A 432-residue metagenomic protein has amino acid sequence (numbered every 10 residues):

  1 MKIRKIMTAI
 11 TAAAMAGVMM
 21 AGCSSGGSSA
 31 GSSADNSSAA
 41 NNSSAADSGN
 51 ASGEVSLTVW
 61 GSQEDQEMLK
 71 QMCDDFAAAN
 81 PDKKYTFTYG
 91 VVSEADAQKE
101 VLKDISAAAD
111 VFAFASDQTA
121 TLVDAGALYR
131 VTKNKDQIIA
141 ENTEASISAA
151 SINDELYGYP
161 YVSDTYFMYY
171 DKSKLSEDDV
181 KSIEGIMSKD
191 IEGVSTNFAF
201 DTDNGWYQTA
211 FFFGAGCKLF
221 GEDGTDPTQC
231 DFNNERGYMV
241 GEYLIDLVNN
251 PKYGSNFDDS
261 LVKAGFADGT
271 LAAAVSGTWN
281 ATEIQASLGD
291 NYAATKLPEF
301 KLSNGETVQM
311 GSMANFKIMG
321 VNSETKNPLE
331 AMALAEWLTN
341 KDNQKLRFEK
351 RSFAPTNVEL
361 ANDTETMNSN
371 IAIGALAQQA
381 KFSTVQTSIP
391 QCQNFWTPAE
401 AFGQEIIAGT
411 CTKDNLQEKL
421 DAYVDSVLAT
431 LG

Functional and structural regions predicted by a protein language model:
T8-I10, A21-Q118, K301, T307 (+2 more regions): Conserved N-terminal structural module of periplasmic/extracytoplasmic solute-binding proteins
L102-K103, A107-D110, I138-K172, T196-F200 (+2 more regions): A structural signal for short loop-to-beta-strand junctions that line the ligand-binding cleft of periplasmic/secreted
S116-F167, D178, A293-L297, N368: Hinge/lid segment of periplasmic solute-binding proteins
Y157-Y161, Y166, E184-C230, L271: Extracytoplasmic/periplasmic solute-binding protein
D226-N256: Glycine-centered hinge/linker elements that transmit conformational signals in sensory and ligand-binding systems
A286-K350: Extracytoplasmic/periplasmic substrate-recognition and gating elements
T364, A377-G432: Conserved C-terminal helix/tail region of periplasmic/extracytoplasmic solute-binding proteins
